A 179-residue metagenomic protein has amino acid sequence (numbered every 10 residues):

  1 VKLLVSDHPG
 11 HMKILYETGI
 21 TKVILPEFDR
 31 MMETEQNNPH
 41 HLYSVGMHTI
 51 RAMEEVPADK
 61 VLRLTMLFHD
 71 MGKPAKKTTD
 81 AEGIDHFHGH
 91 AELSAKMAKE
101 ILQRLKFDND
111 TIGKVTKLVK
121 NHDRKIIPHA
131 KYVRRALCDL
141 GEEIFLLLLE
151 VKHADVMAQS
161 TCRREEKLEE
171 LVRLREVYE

Functional and structural regions predicted by a protein language model:
V1-L67, M71-G89, L93-K106: Glycine- and charge-enriched loop/helix tracts that form the active or gating conduit in phosphate/cation-handling
H11, H48, L67, T111 (+3 more regions): General structural feature for long, well-ordered alpha-helical segments within catalytic domains of soluble enzymes
E17-G19, R30-T34, D70, K114-H122 (+2 more regions): A glycine-rich phosphate-binding loop feature that marks nucleotide/adenosyl-phosphate handling sites
Q36-G46, I50-E54, F107-E165: Histidine/acidic-rich helix-loop-helix segments that form or flank divalent-metal centers in metalloenzyme catalytic
M66-H69, E92, K96, E100 (+6 more regions): Feature representing long, continuous alpha-helical segments
E82-H86, C138, E179: A ubiquitous short alpha-helical element
G89-L93, K120-I126, R173-E179: Short, mixed-charge aromatic SLiMs
K99-R104, A158-E179: Charged substrate- and nucleic-acid-binding regions of tRNA-handling and nucleotidyl-transfer enzymes, centered on
